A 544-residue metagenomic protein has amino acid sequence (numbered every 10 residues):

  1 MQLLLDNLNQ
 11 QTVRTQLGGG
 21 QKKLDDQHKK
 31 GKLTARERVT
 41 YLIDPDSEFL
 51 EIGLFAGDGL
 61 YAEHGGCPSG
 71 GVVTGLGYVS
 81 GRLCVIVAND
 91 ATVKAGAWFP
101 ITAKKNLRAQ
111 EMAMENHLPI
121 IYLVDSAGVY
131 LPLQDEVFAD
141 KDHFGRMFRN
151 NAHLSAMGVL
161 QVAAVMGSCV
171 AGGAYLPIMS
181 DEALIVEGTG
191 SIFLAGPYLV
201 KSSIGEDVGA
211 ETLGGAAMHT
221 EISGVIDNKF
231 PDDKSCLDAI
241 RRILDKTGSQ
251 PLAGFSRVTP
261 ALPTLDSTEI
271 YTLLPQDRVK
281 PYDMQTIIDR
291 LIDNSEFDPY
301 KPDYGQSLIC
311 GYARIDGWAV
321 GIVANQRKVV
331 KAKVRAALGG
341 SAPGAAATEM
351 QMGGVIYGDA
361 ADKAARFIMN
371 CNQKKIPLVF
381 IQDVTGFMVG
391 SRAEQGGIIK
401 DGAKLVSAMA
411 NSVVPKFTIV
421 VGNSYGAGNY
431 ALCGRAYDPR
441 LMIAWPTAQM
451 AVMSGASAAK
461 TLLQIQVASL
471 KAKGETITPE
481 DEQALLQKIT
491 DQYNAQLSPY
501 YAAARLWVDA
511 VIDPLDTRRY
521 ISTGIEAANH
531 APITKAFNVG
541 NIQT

Functional and structural regions predicted by a protein language model:
M1-T544: Ligand-binding clefts of soluble mixed alpha/beta catalytic domains
